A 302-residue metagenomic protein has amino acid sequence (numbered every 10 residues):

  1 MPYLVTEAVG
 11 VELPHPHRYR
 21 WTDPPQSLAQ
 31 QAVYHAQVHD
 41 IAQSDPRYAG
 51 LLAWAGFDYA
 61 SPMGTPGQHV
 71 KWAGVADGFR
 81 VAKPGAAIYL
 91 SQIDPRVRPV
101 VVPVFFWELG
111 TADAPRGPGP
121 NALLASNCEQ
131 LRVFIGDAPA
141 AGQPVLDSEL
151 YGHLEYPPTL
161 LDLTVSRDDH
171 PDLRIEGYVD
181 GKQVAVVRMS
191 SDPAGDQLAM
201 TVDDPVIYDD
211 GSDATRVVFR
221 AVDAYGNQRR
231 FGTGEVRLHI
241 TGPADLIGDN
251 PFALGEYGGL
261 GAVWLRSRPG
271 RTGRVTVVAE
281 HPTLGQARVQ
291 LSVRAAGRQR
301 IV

Functional and structural regions predicted by a protein language model:
M1-K182: Extended substrate-binding grooves/exosites of carbohydrate-active enzymes
L109-G117, V206-T215: Short, solvent-exposed loop/linker segments at the N-terminal edge of repeated beta-sheet extracellular domains
P120-S126, S212-R230, V275-A279: Beta-strand-rich structural segments
D147-L154, G242-G258: Low-complexity "stalk/linker" and mucin-like segments enriched in Ser/Thr/Pro/Ala/Gly
Y156-D168, F252, E256-G270: Short, hydrophobic beta-strand segments
D168-D172, S212-A214, G270-R274: Extracellular Ig-like/FN3 beta-sandwich strand-entry sites
G181-P193, G285-A295: Edge beta-strands of extracellular beta-sandwich domains
M189-S212, A295-V302: Low-complexity, Pro/Ser/Thr- and charge-rich linker/hinge segments at domain boundaries
